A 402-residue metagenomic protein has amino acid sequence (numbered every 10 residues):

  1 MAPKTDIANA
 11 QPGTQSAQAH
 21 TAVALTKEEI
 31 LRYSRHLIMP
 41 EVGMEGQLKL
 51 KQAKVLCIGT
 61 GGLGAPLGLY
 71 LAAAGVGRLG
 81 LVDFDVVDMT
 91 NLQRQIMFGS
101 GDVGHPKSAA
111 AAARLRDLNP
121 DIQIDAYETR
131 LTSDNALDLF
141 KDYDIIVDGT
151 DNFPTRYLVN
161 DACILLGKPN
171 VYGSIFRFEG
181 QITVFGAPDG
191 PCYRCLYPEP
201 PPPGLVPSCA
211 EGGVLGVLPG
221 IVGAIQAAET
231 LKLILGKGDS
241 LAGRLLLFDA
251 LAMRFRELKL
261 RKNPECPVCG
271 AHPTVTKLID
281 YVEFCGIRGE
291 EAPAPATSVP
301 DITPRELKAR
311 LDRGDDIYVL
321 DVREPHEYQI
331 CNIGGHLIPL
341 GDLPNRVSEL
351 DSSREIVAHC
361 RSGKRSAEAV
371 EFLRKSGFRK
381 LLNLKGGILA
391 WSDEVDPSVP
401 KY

Functional and structural regions predicted by a protein language model:
A2-A17, N119-S133, L137-I225, L235-K237 (+3 more regions): E1/E1-like adenylate-forming module used to activate ubiquitin-like modifiers and sulfur-carrier proteins
A2-L56, T90, L278-D280, F284-G289 (+1 more regions): N-terminal charged helix/coil linker that caps or initiates catalytic domains
A2-P3, I7, A250-P264, V268-Y318 (+2 more regions): Rhodanese-like catalytic fold shared by cysteine-dependent sulfurtransferases and DSP/PTP-type phosphatases
S16-Q18, A22-A24, R78-N119: Glycine-rich phosphate-binding loop and adjoining beta1-alpha1-beta2 segment of Rossmann-like nucleotide-binding folds
L50, L139-D144, L350-D351: A short, aliphatic-rich alpha-helical micro-motif
C57-T60, L81, A358: Hydrophobic Val/Ile/Leu positions in short beta-strands of Rossmann-like dinucleotide-binding domains
L63-G64, R365: Hydrophobic/small residue at the entry helix of a nucleotide-binding pocket
A73-R78, S376-R379: Conserved S-adenosyl-L-methionine
